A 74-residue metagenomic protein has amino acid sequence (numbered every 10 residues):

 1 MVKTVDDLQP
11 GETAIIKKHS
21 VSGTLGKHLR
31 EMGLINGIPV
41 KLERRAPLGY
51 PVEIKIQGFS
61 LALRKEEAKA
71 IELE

Functional and structural regions predicted by a protein language model:
M1-E74: Compact, glycine-rich, soluble single-domain proteins
